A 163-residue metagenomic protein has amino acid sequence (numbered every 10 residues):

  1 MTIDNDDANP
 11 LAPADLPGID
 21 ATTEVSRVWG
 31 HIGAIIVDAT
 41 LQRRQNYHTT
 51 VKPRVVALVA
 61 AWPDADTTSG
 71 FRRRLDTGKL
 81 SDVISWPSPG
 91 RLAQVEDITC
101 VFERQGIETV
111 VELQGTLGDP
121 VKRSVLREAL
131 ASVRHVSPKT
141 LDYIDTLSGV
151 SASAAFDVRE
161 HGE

Functional and structural regions predicted by a protein language model:
M1-Q94: Structure-specific DNA junction-binding interface
T40-L41, G118-E163: Catalytic DNA-binding helix-loop module of base-excision-repair DNA glycosylases/AP lyases
R43-P53, F102-V110, V150: Short helix-capping/linker segments at secondary-structure and domain boundaries
V51-R54, R91-Q94, I98, L126 (+3 more regions): Amphipathic alpha-helical interface surfaces
L58, E112, V158-H161: Flexible domain-boundary/linker segments
A60-R134: Alpha-helical ds-nucleic-acid-binding substructure associated with the helix-hairpin-helix region of base-excision DNA
